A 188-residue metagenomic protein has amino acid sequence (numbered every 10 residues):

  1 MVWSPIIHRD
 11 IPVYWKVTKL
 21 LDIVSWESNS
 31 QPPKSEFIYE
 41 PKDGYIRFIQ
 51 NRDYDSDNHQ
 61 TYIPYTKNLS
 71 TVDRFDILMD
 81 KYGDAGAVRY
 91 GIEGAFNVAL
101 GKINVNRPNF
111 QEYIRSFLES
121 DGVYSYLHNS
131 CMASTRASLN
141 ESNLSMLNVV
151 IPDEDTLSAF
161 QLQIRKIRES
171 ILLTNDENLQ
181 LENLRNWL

Functional and structural regions predicted by a protein language model:
M1-Q31, V150, E154-L188: Non-catalytic DNA-recognition/assembly elements of restriction-modification systems
M1-S4, R52-S56, E93-A95, L162: Short acidic (Asp/Glu) and glycine-rich catalytic loops that position anionic groups and cofactors
L20-I23, I114, L144: Hydrophobic/aromatic residues in well-formed alpha-helices
L21-Y39, D43-D76, F96-N104: Sequence-specific dsDNA recognition surfaces
F37-E40, A133-T135, E177-N183: Juxtamembrane/interface motifs at transmembrane-helix termini
Q50, N68-Y124, H128-S142: A short beta-sheet element
I63-N68, L118, I164-R165: Short intrinsically disordered coil segments
